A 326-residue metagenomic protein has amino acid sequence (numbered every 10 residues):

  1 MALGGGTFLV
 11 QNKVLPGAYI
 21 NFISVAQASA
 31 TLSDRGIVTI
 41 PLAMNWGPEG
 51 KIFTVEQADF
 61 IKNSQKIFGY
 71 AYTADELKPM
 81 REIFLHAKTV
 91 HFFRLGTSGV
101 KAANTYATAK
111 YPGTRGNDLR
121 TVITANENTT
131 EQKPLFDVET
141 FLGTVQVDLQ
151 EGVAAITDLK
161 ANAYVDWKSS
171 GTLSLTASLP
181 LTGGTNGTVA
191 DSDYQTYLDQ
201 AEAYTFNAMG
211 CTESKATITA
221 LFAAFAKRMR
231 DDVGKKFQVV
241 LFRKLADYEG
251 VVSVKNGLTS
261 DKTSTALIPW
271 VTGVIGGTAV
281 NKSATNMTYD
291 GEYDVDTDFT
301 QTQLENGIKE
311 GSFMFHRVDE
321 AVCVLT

Functional and structural regions predicted by a protein language model:
L3-P48, I52-F60, K66-F68, D75-T326: A glycine- and small-residue-enriched flexible loop/hinge signal that marks low-structured segments
